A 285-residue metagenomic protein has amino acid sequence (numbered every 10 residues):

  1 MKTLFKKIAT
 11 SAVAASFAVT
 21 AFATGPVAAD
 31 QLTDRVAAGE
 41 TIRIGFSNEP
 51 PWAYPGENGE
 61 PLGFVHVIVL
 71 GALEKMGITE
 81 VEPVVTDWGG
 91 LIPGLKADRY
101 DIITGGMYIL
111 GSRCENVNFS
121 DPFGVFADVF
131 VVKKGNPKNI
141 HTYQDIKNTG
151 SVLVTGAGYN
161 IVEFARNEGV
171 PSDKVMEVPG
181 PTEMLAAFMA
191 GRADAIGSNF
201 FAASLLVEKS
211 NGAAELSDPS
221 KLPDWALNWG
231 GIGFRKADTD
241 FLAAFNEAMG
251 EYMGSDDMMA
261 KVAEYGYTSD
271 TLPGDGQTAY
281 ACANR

Functional and structural regions predicted by a protein language model:
S16-V27: C-terminal segment of classical bacterial N-terminal signal peptides
A29-G106, E115: Extracytoplasmic small-molecule ligand-binding "clamshell" domains of the periplasmic binding protein/Venus flytrap
P55-E57, V69-T79, Y159-P179, V207-G212 (+1 more regions): Ligand-binding cleft/hinge of the Venus flytrap
V81-P93, K138, V175-A190: Short helix-initiation/N-cap motifs at beta->coil->alpha
G90, G106-E115, F164-N167, D194-A226: A ligand-binding cleft/hinge motif common to bilobed small-molecule-binding domains
V125-V131, E208-N246, T268-R285: Periplasmic-binding protein-like
K134-S151: Flexible hinge/capping segments at coil-to-helix
N160-D173, E215-L216, A248-R285: Ligand-binding clefts/hinges and TM-proximal coupling segments of bilobed small-molecule sensing domains
